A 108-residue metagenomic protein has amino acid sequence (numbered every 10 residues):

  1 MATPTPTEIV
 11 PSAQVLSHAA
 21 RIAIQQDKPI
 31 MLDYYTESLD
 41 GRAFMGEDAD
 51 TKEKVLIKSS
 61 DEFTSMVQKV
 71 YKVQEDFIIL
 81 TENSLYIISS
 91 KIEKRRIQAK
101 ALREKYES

Functional and structural regions predicted by a protein language model:
M1-Q74, E82-S84, K91-S108: N-terminal non-globular leader segments, chiefly Sec-dependent signal peptides
I79: Short aromatic-centered micro-motifs
